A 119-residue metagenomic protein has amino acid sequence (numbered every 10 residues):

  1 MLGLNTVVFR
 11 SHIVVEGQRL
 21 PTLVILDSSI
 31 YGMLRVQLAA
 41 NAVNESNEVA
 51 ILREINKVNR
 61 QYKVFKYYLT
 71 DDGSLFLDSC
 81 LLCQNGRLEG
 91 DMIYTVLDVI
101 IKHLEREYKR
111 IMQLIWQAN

Functional and structural regions predicted by a protein language model:
M1-L2, K102, L114: Negatively charged, low-complexity tracts enriched in Asp/Glu with abundant Ser/Thr
L2-T22, L26-A40: Ser/Thr-rich, low-complexity intrinsically disordered terminal regions
L20, V43-E45, G86-L88: Intrinsically disordered, low-complexity acidic/polar segments
R35-D78: Short, internal acidic amphipathic alpha-helical interface segments that mediate docking to partner proteins
V43-I51, M92, V96-V99, H103: Short amphipathic alpha-helical segments
V64-D98, K109: Well-ordered alpha/beta subsegment
M112-N119: Short, highly charged C-terminal tails/helix-capping segments
